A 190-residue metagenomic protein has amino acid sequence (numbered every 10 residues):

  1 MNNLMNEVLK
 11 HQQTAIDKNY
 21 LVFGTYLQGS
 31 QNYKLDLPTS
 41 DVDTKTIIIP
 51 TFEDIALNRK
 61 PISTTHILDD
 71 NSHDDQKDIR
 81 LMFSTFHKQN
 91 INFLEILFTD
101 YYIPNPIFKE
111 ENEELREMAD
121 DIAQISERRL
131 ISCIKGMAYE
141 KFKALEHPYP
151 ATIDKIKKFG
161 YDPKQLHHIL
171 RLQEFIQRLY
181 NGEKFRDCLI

Functional and structural regions predicted by a protein language model:
M1-V8: N-terminal regions immediately upstream of nucleotidyltransferase
K10-R59: Active-site nucleotide-donor binding segment shared across nucleotidyl transfer reactions
H11-T14, L81-F86, I96-L97, K141 (+3 more regions): Residues that form generic nucleotide/phosphate-binding pockets
G24-L27, E95-I96, R178-N181: A structural signal for short, well-ordered beta-strand segments and their strand-loop junctions that often border
I47-M118: A surface-exposed, charged beta-strand/loop segment in the N-terminal or early-internal portion of soluble proteins
I107-I190: Conserved nucleotidyltransferase catalytic core and NTase-mimicking acidic/glycine-rich helix/loop elements in nucleic
